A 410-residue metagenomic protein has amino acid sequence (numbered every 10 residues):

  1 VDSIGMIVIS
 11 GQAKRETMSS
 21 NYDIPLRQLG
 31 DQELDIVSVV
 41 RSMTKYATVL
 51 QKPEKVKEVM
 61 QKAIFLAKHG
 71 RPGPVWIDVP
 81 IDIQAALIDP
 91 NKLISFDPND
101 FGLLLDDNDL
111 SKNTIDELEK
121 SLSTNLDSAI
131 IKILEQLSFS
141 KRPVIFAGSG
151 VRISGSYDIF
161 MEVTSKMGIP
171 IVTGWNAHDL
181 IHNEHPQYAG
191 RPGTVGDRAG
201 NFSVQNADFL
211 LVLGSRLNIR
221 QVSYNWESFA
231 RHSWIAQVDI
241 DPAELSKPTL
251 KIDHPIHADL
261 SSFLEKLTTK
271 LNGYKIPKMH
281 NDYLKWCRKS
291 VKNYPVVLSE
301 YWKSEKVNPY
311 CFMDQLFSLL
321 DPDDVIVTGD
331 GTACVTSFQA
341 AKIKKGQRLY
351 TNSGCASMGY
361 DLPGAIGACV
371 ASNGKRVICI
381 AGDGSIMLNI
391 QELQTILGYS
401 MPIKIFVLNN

Functional and structural regions predicted by a protein language model:
V1-N21, R198-N218, T332-N410: Thiamine diphosphate
V1-Y274, L319-P322, P402-I405: N-terminal alpha/beta PP-like core and its mobile active-site loop of ThDP/TPP-dependent enzymes
V56, P277-K292: Internal, active-site/partner-interface "lid" segment
K62, S128-S138, F312-Q315, D361-S372: Glycine-/acidic-rich phosphate or pyrophosphate-binding loops and their flanking alpha/beta elements
W76-D78, G148, H280-Y283, G329-D330: Short coil/turn segments at secondary-structure boundaries
V144-G148, V325-G329, D383: Short hydrophobic beta-strand segments
G148-I153, Y301, G382-G384: Conserved short loop/turn motifs at secondary-structure junctions
R288-P363, A368-C369: Active-site diphosphate/adenylate-binding microenvironment
